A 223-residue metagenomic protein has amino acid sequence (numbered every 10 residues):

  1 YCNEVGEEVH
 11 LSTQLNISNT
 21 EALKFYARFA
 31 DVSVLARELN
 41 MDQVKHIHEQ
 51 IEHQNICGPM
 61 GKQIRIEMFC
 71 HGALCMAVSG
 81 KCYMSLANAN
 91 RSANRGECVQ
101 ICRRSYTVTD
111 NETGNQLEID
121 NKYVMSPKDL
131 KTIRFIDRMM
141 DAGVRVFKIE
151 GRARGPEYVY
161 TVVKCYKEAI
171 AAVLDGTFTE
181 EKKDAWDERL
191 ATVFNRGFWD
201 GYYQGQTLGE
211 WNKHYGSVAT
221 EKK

Functional and structural regions predicted by a protein language model:
N3-H10, K24-K223: Surface-exposed amphipathic alpha-helical tracts and adjacent flexible/coil segments at the periphery of soluble enzymes
Q14: Contiguous, structured surface segment used for ligand recognition
S18-L23: Short, glycine/polar-rich helix-capping loops at beta-to-alpha or helix-loop-helix junctions that flank or form
